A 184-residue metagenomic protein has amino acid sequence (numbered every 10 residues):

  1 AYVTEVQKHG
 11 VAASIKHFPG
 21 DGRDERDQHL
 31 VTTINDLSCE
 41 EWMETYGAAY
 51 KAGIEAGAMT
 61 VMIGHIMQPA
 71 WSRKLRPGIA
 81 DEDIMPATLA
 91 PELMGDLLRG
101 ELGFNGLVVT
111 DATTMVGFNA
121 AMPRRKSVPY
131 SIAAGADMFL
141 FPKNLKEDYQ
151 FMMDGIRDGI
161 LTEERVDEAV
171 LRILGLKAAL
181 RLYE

Functional and structural regions predicted by a protein language model:
A1-R165: Second-shell residues forming the walls of enzyme active-site clefts
G64, Y183-E184: Juxtamembrane/interface motifs at transmembrane-helix termini
R157-Y183: Mid-to-C-terminal alpha-helical segments outside catalytic/metal-binding sites
